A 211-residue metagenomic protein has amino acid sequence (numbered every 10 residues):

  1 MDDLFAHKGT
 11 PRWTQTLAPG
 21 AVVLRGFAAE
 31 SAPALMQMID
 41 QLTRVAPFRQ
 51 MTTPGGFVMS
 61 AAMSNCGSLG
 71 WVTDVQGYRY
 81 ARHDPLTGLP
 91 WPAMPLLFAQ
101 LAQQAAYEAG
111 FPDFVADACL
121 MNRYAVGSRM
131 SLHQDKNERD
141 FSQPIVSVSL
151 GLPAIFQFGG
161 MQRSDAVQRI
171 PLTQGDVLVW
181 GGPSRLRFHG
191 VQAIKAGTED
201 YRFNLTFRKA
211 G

Functional and structural regions predicted by a protein language model:
M1-G211: Non-heme Fe(II) oxygenase metal-center motifs and adjacent flexible, charged/small-residue loops
